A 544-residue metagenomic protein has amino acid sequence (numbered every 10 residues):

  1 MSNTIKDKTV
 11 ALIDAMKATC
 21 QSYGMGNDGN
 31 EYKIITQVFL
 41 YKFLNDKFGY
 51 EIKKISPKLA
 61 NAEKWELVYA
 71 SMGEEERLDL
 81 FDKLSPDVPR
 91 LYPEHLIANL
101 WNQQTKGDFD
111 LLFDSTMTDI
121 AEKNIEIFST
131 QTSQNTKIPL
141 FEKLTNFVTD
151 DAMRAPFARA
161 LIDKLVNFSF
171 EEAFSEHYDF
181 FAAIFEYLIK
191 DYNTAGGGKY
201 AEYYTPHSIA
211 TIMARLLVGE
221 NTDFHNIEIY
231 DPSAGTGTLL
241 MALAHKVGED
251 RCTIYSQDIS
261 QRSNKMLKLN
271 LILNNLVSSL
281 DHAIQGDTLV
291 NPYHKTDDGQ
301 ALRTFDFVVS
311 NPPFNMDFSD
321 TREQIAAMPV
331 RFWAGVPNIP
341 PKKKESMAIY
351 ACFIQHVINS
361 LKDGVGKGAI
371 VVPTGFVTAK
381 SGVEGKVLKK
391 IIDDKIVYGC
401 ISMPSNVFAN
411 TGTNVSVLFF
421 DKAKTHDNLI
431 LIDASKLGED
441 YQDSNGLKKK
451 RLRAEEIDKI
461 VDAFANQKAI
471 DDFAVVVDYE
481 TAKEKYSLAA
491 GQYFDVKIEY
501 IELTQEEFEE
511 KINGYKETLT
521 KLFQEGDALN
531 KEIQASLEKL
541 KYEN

Functional and structural regions predicted by a protein language model:
M1-I212, L217, S279-T288, S402-S405 (+2 more regions): Non-catalytic, mostly N-terminal accessory regions of nucleic-acid modification and defense proteins
N3, L302-N544: A conserved structural/catalytic subdomain of Rossmann-like adenosyl-cofactor enzymes
Q21, L271, N291-D298, H356-V357 (+2 more regions): Generic recognition of flexible, low-complexity loop/linker segments
P156-A160, K199-E202, C252, S256 (+2 more regions): Alpha-helix N-cap/helix-initiation motif
A195, T253, V336-P340: A short, mixed-charge helix-start or loop-turn motif at secondary-structure junctions
K199-S310, N315-A326, V372-G375, K386-V387 (+2 more regions): Conserved S-adenosyl-L-methionine
